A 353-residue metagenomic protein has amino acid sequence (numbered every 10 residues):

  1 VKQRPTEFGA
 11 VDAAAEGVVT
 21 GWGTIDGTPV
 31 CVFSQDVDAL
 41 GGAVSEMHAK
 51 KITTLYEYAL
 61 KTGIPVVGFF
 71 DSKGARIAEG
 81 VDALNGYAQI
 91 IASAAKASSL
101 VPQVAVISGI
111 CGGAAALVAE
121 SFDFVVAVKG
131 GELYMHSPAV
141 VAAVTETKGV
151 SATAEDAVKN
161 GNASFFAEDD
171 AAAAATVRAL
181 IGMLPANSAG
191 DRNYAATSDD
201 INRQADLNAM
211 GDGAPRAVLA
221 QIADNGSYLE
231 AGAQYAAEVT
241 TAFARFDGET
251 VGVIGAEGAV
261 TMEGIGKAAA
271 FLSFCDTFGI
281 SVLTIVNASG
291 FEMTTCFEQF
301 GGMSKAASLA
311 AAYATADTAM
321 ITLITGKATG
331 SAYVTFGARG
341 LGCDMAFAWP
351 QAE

Functional and structural regions predicted by a protein language model:
V1-E353: Ligand-binding clefts of soluble mixed alpha/beta catalytic domains
